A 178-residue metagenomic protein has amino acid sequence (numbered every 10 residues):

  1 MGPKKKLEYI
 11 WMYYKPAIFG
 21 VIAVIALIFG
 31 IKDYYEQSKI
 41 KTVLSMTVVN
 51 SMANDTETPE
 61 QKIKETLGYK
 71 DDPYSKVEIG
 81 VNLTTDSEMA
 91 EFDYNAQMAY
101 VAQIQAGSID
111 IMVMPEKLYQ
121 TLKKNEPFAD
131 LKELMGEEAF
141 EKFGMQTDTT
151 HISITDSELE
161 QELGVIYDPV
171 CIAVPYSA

Functional and structural regions predicted by a protein language model:
M1-Y9: Cytosolic juxtamembrane amphipathic/interface segments immediately preceding and feeding into a transmembrane helix
M12, P16, M52, A173-A178: Short, surface-exposed patches at the edges or C-terminal ends of soluble domains, predominantly
Y13-D33: Hydrophobic membrane-insertion alpha-helices, especially the h-region of bacterial N-terminal signal peptides
K32-K41: Aromatic-capped interface at the extracytoplasmic side of an N-terminal signal-anchor transmembrane helix
T42-M52, K76-I79: Short, well-ordered beta-strand elements
N54, T58-I111, E116: Extracytoplasmic/periplasmic/luminal assembly and interaction segments in envelope/secretory/respiratory proteins
N95-T149: Extracytoplasmic "Venus flytrap"/periplasmic binding protein-like
V101, L131-A178: A structural signal for short loop-to-beta-strand junctions that line the ligand-binding cleft of periplasmic/secreted
